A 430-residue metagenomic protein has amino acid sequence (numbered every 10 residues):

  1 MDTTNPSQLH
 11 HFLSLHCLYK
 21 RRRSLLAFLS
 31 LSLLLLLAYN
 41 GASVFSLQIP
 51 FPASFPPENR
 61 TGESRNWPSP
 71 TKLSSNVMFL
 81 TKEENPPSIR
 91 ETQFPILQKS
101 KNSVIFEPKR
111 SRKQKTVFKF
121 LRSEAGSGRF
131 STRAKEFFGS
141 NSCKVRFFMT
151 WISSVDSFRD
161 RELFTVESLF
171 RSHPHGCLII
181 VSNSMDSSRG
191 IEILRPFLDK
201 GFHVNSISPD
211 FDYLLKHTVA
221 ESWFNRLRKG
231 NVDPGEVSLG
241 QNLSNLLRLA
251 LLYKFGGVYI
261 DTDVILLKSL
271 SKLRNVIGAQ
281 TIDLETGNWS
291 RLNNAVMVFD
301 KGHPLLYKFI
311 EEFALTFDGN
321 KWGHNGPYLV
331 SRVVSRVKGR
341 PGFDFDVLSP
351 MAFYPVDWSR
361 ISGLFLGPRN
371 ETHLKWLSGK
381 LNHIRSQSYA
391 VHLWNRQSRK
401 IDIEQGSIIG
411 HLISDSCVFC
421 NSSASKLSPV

Functional and structural regions predicted by a protein language model:
D2-S244, T262-V430: Glycosyltransferase-associated regions of secretory-pathway enzymes, highlighting luminal stem/catalytic domains
N245-G257: Small-residue hinge/turn detector
